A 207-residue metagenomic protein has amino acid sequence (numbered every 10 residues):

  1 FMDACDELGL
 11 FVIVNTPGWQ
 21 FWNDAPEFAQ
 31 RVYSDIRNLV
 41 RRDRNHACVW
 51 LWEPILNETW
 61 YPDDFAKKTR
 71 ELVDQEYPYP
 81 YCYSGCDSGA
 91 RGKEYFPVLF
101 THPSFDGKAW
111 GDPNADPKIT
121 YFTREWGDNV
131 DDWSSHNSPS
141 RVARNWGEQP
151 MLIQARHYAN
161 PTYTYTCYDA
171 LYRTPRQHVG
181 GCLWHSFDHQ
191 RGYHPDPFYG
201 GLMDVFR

Functional and structural regions predicted by a protein language model:
F1-R207: Substrate-binding/catalytic cleft of secreted carbohydrate-active enzymes, primarily glycoside hydrolases
